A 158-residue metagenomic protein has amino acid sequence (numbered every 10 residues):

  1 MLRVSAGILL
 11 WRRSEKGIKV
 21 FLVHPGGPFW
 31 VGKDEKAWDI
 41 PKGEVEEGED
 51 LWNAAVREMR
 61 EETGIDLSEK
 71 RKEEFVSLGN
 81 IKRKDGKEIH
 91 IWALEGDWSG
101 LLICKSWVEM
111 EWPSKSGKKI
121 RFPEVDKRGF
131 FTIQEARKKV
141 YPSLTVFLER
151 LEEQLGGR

Functional and structural regions predicted by a protein language model:
M1-I40, W92: N-terminal strand-loop-strand
I8, I18, P28, K33 (+6 more regions): Intrinsically disordered, low-complexity regions
R13, D97, E153: Residue-level marker of positions within ordered structural domains that often coincide with functionally constrained
K36-P41, E47, I91-L94, E152 (+1 more regions): Functional cleft and adjacent loop/helix regions within the main domain that mediate ligand binding or catalysis
D39, R71-K72, F147: Glycine-rich, phosphate-binding/catalytic loops in enzymes
G43-P142: Unchanged
I133-R158: Charged phosphate-binding loop/patch that engages nucleotide di/tri-phosphates or the phosphate backbone of nucleic
